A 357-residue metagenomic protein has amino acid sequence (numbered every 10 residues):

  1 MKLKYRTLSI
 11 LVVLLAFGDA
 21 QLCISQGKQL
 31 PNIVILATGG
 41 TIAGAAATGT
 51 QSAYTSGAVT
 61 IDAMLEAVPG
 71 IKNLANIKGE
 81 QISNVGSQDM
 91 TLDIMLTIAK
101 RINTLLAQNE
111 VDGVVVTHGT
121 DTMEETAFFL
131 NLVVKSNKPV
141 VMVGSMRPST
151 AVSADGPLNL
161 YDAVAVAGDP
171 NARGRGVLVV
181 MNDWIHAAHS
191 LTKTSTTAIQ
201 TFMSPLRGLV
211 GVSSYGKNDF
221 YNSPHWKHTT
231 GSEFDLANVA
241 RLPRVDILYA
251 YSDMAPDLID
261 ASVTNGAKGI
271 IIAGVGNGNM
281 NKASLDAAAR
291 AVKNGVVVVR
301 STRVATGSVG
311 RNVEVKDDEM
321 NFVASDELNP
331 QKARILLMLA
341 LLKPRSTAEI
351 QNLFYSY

Functional and structural regions predicted by a protein language model:
M1-S9: Bacterial N-terminal signal peptides that target proteins for export
T7, Q26-T104: ATP/NTP phosphate-donor binding region
L15-L22: C-terminal segment of classical bacterial N-terminal signal peptides
L30, L36, T60, A67-I71 (+2 more regions): Accessory alpha-helical/coil subdomains and C-terminal extensions that flank or cap enzyme catalytic cores
Q108-M123, N265-N277: Short acidic, glycine-rich surface-loop motifs adjacent to enzyme active sites
V116-K138, M280-A289: Short Gly/Thr/Asp-enriched flexible loops that form oxyanion-binding sites at enzyme active sites
M142-S214: Internal gly/pro-rich beta-alpha loop/helix module that stabilizes soluble enzyme cofactors or their anionic handles
N277-Y357: C-terminal non-catalytic interaction/assembly regions of soluble proteins
